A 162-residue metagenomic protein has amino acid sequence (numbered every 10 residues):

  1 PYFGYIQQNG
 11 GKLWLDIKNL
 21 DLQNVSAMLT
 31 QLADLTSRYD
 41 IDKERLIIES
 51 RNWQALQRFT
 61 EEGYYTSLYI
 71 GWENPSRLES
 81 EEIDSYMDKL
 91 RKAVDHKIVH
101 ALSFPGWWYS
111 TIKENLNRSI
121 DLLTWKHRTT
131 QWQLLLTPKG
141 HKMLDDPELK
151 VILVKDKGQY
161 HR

Functional and structural regions predicted by a protein language model:
P1-L78, H100-W107: Metal-dependent phosphodiesterase/phospholipase catalytic core, i.e., the His/Asp/Glu-rich active-site region
R77-R162: C-terminal active-site rim and adjoining tail of enzyme catalytic domains
